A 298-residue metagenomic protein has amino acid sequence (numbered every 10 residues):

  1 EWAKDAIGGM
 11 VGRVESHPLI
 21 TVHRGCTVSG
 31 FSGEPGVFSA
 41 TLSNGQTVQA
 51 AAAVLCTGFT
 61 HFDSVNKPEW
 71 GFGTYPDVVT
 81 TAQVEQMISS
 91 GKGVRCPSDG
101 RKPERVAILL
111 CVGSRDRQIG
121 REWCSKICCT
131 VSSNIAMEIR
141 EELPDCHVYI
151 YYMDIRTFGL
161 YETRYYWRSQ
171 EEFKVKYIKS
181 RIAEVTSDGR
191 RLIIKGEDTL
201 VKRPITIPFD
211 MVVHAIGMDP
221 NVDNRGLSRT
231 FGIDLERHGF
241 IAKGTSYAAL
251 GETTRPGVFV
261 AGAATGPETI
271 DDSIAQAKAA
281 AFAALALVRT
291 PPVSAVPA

Functional and structural regions predicted by a protein language model:
E1-A298: Residues forming the flavin
